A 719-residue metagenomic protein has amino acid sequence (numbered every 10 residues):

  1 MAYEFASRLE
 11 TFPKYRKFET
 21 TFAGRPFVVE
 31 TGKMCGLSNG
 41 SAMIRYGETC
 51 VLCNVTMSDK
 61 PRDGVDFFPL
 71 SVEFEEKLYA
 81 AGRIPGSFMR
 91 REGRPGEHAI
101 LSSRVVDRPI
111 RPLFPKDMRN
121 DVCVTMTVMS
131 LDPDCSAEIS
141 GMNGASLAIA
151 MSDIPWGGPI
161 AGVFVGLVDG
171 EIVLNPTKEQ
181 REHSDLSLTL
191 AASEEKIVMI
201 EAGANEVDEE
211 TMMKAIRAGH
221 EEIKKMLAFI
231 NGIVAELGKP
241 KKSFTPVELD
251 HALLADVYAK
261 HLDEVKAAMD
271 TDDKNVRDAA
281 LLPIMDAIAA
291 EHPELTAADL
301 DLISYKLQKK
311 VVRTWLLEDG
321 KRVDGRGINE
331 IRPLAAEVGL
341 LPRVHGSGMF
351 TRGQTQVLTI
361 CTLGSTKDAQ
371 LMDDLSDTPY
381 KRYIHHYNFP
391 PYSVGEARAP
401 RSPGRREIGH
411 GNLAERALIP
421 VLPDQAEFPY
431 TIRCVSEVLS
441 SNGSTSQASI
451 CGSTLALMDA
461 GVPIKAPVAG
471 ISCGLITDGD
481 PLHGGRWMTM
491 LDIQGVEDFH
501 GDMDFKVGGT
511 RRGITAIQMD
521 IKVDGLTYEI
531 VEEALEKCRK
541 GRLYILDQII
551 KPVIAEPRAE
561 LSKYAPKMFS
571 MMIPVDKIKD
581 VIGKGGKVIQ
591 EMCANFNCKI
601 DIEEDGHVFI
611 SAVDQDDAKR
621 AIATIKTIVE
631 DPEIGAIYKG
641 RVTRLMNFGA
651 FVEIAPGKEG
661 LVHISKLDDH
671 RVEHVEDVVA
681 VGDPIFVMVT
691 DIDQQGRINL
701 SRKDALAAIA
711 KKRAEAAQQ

Functional and structural regions predicted by a protein language model:
A2-S58, R62, K242-D377, P566-D580 (+2 more regions): Extended amphipathic alpha-helical scaffolds
A2-T245: Long, basic N-terminal domains or extensions that often function in RNA/ssDNA interaction or organelle/cellular
S38-V122, V128-S130, C135, E194 (+3 more regions): Glycine-rich, flexible beta-strand/loop modules in the N-terminal catalytic cores of phosphate-handling
G40-M43, C135-D153, V338-C361, N442-V462 (+1 more regions): Conserved phosphate/anionic-ligand binding catalytic regions in large, soluble enzymes, centered on
R108-K116, M151, L340, S365 (+11 more regions): Conserved helix-loop functional segments at active or binding sites
K116-V122, G157-P159, M226-F244, N275-V276 (+6 more regions): Flexible, glycine/charged-enriched surface loops at secondary-structure junctions
D153-A268, L457-A559: Mobile "lid/hinge" segments at catalytic clefts and subdomain interfaces of large enzymes
Y564-S570, V575-Q719: Single-stranded RNA-binding regions, centering on S1/OB-family and related RNA-binding modules
